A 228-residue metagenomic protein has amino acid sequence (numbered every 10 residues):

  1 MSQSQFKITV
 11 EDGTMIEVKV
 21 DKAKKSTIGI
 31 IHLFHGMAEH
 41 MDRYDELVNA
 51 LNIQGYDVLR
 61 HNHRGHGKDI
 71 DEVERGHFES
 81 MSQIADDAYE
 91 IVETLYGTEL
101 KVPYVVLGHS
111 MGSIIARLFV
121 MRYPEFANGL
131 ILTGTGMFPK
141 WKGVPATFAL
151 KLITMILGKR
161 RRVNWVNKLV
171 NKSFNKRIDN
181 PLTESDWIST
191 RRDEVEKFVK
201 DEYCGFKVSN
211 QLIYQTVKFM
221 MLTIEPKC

Functional and structural regions predicted by a protein language model:
M1-A23: N-terminal cap/lid segment of alpha/beta-hydrolase-fold proteins
T14, K22-I30, Y56: Proline/glycine-enriched tight loop/beta-turn segments at coil->beta junctions that connect or precede beta-strands
H35-E39: Active-site glycine-rich loops that stabilize anionic/oxyanionic intermediates across multiple enzyme folds
R43-E72: Conserved alpha/beta-hydrolase
A85-V102: Conserved acidic catalytic loop of the alpha/beta-hydrolase fold
L107-G112, A116: Gly/Ala-rich beta-loop-alpha elbow adjacent to hydrolase catalytic centers
A116-Y203: Alpha/beta-hydrolase-fold enzymes
V208-C228: Conserved serine/cysteine hydrolase catalytic core
